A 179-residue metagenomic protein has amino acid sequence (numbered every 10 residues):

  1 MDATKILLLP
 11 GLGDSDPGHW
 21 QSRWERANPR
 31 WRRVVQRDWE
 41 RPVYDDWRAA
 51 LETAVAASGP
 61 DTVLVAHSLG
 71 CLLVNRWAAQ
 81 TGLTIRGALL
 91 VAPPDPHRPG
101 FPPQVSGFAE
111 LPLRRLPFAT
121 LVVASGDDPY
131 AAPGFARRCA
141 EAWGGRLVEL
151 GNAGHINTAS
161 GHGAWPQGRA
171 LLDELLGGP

Functional and structural regions predicted by a protein language model:
D2-P60: Active-site catalytic motif of lipid deacylating hydrolases and related acyltransferases
G11, Q36-W39, L89-R98: Active-site nucleophile loop of the alpha/beta-hydrolase fold
D14-S15, H97, G126-A131: Acidic catalytic loop of the alpha/beta-hydrolase fold
E25, G126-R146: Conserved loop-alpha-helix segment in the C-terminal half of the alpha/beta-hydrolase fold that carries the catalytic
R30-R32, E141-N157: Catalytic histidine neighborhood in serine/cysteine hydrolases with alpha/beta-hydrolase-type architecture
P42-D45, A153-W165: Catalytic histidine-centered segment of alpha/beta-hydrolase-like enzymes
L64-N75: Gly/Ala-rich beta-loop-alpha elbow adjacent to hydrolase catalytic centers
L116-P117, L121-A124, D128: Short beta-strand/loop motif that positions the catalytic acidic residue of the alpha/beta-hydrolase fold
